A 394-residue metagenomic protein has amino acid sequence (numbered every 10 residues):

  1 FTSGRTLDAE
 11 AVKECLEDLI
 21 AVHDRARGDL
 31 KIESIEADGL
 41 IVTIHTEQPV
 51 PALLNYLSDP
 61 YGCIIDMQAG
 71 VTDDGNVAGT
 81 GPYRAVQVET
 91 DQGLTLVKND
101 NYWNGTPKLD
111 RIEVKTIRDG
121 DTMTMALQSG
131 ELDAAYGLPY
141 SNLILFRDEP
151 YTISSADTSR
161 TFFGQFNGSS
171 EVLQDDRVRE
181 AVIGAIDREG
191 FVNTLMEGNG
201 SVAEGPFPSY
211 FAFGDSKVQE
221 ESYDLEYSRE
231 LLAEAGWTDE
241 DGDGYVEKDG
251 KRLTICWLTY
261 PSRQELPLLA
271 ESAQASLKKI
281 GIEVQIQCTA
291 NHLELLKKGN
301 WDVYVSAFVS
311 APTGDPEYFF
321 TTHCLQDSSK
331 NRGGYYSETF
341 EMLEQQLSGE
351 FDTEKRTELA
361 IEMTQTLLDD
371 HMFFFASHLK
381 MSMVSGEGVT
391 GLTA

Functional and structural regions predicted by a protein language model:
F1-H23, V172: Aromatic- and charge-enriched surface segment that lines or borders ligand/interaction sites
R5, V71, D100-L145, E283: Ligand-site clamp/hinge motif
R25-Q68: Surface-exposed binding/hinge segments that line and control ligand-binding clefts or catalytic entry sites
A52-G62, T80, Q165, V384-A394: A structural "hinge/loop" feature
N55-P107, R111, D121, L225-E226 (+1 more regions): Gly/Pro-rich hinge or "lid" segments in bacterial periplasmic/extracellular proteins
V97-Y102, Y151, T158-A181, A185 (+5 more regions): A bilobed periplasmic-binding-protein/Venus flytrap-type ligand-binding module shared by bacterial periplasmic
Q174-Q274, E362: Append "and occasionally in soluble cytosolic enzymes with long acidic Gly/Pro-rich linkers
I186-S216, E265-Q274, L296-A394: Detector for C-terminal structural segments
